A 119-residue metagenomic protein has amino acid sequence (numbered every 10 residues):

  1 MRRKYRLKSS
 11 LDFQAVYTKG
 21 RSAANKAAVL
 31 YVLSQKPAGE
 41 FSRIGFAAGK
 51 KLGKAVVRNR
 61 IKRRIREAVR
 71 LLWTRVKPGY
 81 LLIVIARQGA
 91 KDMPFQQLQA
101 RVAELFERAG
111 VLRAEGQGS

Functional and structural regions predicted by a protein language model:
M1-S119: Positively charged, solvent-exposed patches that mediate nucleic-acid binding
